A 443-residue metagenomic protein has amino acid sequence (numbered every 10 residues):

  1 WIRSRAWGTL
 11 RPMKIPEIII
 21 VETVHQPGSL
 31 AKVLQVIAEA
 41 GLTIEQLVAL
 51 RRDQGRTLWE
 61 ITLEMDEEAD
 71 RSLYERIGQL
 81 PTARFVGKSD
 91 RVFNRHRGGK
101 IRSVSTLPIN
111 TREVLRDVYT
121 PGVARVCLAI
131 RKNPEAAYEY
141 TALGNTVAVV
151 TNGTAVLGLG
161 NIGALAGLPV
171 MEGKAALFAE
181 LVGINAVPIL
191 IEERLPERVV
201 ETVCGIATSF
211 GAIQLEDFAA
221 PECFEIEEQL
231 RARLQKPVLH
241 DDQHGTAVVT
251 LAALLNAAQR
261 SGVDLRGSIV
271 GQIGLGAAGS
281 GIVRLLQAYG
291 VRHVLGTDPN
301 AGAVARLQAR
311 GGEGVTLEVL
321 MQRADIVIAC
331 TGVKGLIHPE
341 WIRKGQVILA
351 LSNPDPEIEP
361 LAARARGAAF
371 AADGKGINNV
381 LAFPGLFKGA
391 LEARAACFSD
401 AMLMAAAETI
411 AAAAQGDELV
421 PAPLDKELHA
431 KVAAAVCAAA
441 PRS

Functional and structural regions predicted by a protein language model:
M13-R97: A conserved regulatory-domain signal marking ACT and ACT-like small-molecule sensing domains and adjacent regulatory
S105-E139: An N-cap/entry alpha-helix motif that binds or orients negatively charged groups
V150-T151, L157-L159, L165-P169, P196-G245: Phosphate/diphosphate ligand-binding glycine-rich loop within oxidoreductases
L157, A164-V182, L234, H240 (+1 more regions): Glycine-rich phosphate/diphosphate-binding loop of Rossmann-like nucleotide-binding domains
P237, D241-D242, A350-S443: Adenosine-phosphate binding glycine-rich loop
R310-A371, G376: Rossmann-like adenosine-cofactor binding region
